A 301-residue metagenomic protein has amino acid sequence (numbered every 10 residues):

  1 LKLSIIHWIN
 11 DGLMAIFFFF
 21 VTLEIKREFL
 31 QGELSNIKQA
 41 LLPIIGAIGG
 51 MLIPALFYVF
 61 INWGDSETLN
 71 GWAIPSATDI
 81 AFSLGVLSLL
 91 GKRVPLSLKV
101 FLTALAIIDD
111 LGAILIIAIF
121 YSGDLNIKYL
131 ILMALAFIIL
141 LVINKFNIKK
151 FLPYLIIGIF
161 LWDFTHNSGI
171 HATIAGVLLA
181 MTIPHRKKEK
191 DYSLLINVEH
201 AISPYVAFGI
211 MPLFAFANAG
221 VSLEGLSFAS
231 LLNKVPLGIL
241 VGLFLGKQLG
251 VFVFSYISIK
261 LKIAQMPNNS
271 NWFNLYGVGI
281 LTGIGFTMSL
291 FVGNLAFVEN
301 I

Functional and structural regions predicted by a protein language model:
L1, F146, K150-F160, F164 (+1 more regions): Predominantly late transmembrane helices and immediately cytosolic-facing juxtamembrane segments
L1-L3, F20-S35, L52-A73: Transmembrane alpha-helix boundary signature
H7-F18, S66-A81, S122-L135, H171-L178 (+1 more regions): Structural signature of hydrophobic alpha-helical transmembrane segments
F19-S35, L84-P95, I138-K149, P184-I196 (+1 more regions): C-terminal ends of transmembrane helices
F29-A55, N126-L135, L223-L249, W272 (+1 more regions): Entry/N-cap segments of selected transmembrane alpha helices and their immediately preceding amphipathic helices
I45-L84, L240-A296: Transmembrane alpha-helices that form the ion-translocation and gating core of multi-pass ion transport proteins
P54-Y58, I116-I117, H166, I170 (+2 more regions): Hydrophobic alpha-helical transmembrane segments in multi-pass integral membrane proteins
L87, G91-P184: Functional cores that coordinate and move charged inorganic groups
